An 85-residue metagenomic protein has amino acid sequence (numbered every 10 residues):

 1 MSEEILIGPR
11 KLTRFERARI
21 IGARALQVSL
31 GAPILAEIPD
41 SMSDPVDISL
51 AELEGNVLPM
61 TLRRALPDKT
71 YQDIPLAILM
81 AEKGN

Functional and structural regions predicted by a protein language model:
M1-N85: Polar low-complexity intrinsically disordered regions
